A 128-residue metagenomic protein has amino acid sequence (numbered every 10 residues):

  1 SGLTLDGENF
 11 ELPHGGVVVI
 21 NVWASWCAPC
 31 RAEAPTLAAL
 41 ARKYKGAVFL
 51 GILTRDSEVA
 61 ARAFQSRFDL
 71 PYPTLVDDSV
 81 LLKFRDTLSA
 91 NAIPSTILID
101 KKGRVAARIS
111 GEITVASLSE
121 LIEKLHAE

Functional and structural regions predicted by a protein language model:
S1-V18: A short beta-strand-turn-helix
H14-G15, A47, D69, I93: Extracytoplasmic
G16-V18, W23-W26, A92: Short pre-active-site segment immediately N-terminal to redox-active cysteine/selenocysteine motifs in thiol-based
V19-N21, G51, L98: Hydrophobic beta-strand core positions in alpha/beta domains
V22-A24, I52-R55, D77-D78, S110-E112: Active-site-proximal beta-strand/loop segments in catalytic clefts of secreted hydrolases
S25-A32, S95: C-type cytochrome heme c attachment motif
R31-D69, S79-R85: Structural microenvironment flanking redox-active thiols in thiol-disulfide oxidoreductases
A63-P71, D77-H126: Thiol/disulfide oxidoreductase modules built on the thioredoxin-like
